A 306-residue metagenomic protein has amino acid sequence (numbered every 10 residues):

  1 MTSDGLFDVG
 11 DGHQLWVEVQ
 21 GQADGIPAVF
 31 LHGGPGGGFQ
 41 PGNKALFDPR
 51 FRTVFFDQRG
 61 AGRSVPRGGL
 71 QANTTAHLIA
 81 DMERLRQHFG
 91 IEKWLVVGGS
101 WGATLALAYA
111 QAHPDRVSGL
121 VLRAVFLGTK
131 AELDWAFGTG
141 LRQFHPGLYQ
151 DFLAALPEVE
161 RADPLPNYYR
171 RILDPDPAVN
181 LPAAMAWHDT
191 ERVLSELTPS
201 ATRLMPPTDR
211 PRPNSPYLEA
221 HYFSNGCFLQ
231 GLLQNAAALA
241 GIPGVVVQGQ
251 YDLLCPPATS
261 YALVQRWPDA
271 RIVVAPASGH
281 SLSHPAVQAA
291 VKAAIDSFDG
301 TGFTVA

Functional and structural regions predicted by a protein language model:
M1-Q14, E219: N-terminal cap/lid segment of alpha/beta-hydrolase-fold proteins
V9-P66, Q71, R86: Conserved HGGG/HGGXW glycine-rich cap/lid loop of the alpha/beta-hydrolase fold
A76-W94: Conserved acidic catalytic loop of the alpha/beta-hydrolase fold
E92-A131: Conserved hydrolase catalytic core segment
V117-L165: A catalytic-pocket lid/entrance helix-loop region that shapes and gates access to the active site across common
A240, V246-Q248: Short beta-strand/loop motif that positions the catalytic acidic residue of the alpha/beta-hydrolase fold
L253-T259: Conserved alpha/beta-hydrolase "acid-adjacent" motif
A270-A306: Catalytic active-site module of serine/aspartate enzymes centered on a nucleophile-bearing elbow/loop
